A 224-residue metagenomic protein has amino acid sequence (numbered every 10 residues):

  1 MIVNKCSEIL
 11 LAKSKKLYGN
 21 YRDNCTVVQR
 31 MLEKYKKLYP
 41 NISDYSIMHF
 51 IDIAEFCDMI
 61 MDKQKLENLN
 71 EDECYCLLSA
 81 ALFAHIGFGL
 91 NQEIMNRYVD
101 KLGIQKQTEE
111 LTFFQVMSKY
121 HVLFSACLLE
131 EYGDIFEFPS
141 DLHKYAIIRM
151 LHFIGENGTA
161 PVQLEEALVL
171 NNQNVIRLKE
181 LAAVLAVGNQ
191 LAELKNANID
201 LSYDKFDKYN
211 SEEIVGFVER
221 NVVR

Functional and structural regions predicted by a protein language model:
M1-F113: Acidic/His-rich, divalent-metal-binding segments that scaffold phosphate/diphosphate chemistry
P40, K65-V223: Divalent metal-dependent catalytic cores for phosphoryl transfer on phosphate-bearing substrates
